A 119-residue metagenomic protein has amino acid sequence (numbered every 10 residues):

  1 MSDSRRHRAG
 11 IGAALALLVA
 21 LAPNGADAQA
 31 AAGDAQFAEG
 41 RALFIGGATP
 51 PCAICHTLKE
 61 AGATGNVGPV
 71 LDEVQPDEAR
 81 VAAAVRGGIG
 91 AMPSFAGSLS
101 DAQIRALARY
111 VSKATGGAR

Functional and structural regions predicted by a protein language model:
S2-A14: Bacterial N-terminal signal peptides that target proteins for export
H7, P23-A26, S98-R105: Short glycine/proline-enriched turn or capping motifs at secondary-structure junctions
G12-A22: Bacterial N-terminal signal peptides
N24-G47, A118-R119: Electrostatic cytochrome c docking/interface patches
F37-E39, F44-I45, A53-I89, S94-S98: Gly/Gly-Pro-rich "capping" loops immediately C-terminal to redox-active cysteine motifs in periplasmic/lumenal
P50: Cys/His-enriched microdomains
S98-R119: C-terminal capping alpha-helices of c-type cytochrome domains
